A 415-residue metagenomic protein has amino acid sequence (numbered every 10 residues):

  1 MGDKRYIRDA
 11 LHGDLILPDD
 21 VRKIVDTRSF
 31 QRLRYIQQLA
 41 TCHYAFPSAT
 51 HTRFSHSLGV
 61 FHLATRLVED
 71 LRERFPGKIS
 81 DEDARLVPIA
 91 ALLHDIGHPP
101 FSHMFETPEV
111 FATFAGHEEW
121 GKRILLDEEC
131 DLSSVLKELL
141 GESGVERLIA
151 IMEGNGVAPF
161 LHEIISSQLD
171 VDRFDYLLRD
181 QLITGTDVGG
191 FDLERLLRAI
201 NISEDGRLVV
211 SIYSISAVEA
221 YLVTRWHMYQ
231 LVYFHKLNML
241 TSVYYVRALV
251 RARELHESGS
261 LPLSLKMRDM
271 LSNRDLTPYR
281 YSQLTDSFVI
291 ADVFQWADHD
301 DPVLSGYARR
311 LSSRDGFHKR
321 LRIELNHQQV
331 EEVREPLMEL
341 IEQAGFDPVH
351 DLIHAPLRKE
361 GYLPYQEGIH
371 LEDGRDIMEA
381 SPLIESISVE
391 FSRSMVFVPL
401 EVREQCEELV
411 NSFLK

Functional and structural regions predicted by a protein language model:
M1-L86, I96-K415: Histidine-centered, transition-metal-coordinating active-site segments
I89-A90: Alpha-helical scaffold segments that flank or form the walls of functional sites
L93: Aromatic-lined, polymer-binding surfaces characteristic of secreted/periplasmic polysaccharide-degrading enzymes
